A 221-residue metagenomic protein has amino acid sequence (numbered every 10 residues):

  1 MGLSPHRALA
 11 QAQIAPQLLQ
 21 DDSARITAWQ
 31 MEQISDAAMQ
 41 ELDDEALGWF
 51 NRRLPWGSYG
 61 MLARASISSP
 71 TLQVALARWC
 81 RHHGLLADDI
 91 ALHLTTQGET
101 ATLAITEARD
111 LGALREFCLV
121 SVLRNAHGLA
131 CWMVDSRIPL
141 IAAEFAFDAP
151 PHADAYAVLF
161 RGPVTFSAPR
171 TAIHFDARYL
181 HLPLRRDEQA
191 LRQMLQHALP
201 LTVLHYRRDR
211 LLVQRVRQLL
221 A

Functional and structural regions predicted by a protein language model:
M1-A104, C118, N125, P150: N-terminal low-complexity or simple alpha-helical regulatory segments that function as activation/interaction modules
L3-R7, I138, R207, L211: Alpha-helix N-cap and coil->helix boundary residues
E45, L86, M133, R137 (+1 more regions): Solvent-exposed amphipathic alpha-helical surface segments
R52-P55, L72, L119, E188-R192 (+1 more regions): Generic alpha-helical segment signature
G60-S66, A108-G112, L180-H181, L199-T202: Short hinge/gating elements
L76, C80, L123-H127, C131 (+2 more regions): Generic solvent-exposed, charged/amphipathic alpha-helical segments that serve as macromolecular interface scaffolds
A91-L182: DNA-contacting interfaces and partner/effector-binding or oligomerization modules in DNA-centric proteins
P150, A155-A221: Extended mid-to-C-terminal alpha-helical interaction segments
